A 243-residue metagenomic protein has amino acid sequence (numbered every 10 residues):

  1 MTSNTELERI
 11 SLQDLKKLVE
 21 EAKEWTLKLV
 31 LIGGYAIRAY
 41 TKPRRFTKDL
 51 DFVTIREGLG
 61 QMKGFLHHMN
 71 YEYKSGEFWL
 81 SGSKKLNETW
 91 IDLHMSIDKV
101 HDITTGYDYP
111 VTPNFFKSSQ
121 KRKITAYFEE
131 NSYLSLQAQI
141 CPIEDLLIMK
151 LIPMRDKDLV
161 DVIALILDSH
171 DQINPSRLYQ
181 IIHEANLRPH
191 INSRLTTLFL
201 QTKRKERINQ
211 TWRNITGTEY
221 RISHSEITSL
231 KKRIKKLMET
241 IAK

Functional and structural regions predicted by a protein language model:
M1-K243: Compositionally biased terminal segments of proteins
